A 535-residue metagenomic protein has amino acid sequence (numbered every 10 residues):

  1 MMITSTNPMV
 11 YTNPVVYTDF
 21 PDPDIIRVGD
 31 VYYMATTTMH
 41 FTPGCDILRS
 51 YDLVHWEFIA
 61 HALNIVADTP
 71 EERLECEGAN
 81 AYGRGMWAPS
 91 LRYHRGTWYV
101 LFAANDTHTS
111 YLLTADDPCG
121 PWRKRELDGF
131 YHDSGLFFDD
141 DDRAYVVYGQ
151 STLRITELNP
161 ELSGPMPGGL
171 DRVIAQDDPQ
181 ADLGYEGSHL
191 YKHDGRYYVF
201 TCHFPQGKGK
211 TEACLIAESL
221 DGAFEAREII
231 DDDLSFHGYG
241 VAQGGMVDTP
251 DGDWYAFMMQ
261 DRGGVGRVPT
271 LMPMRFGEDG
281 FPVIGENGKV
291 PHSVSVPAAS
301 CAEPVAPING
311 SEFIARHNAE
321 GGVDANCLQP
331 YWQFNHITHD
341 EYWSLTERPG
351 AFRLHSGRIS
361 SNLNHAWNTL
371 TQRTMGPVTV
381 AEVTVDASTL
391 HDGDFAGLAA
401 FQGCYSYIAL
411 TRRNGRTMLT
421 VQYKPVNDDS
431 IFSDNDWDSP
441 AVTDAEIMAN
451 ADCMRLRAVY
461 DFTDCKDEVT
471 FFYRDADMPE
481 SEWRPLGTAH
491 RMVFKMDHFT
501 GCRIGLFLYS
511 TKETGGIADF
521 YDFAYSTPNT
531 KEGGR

Functional and structural regions predicted by a protein language model:
M1-R535: Carbohydrate-active catalytic/glycan-binding domains of CAZyme proteins, especially the secreted or lumenal ectodomains
